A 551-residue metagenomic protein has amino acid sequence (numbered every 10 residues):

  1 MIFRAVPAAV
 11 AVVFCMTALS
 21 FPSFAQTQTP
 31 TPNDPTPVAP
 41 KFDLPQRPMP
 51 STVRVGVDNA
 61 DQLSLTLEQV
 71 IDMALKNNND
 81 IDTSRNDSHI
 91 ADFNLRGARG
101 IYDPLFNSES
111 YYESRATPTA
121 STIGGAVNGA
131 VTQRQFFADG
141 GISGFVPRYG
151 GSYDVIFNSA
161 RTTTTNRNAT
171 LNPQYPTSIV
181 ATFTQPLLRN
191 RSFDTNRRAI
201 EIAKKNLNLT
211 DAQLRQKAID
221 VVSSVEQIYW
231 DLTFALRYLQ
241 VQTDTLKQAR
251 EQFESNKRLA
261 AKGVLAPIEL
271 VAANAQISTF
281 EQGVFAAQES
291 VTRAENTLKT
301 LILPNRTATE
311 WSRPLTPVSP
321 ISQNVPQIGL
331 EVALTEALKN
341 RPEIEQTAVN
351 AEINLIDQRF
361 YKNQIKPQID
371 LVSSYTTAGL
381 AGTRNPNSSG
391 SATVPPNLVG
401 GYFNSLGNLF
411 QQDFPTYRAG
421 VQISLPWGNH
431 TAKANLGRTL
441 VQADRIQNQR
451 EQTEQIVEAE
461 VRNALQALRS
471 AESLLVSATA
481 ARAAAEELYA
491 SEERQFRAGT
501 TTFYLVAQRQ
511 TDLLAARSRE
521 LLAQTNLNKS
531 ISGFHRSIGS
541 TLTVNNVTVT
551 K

Functional and structural regions predicted by a protein language model:
I2-R4, F21-D34, A116, L298-T309 (+6 more regions): Acidic, low-complexity, intrinsically disordered peripheral segments
A9-S20: Bacterial N-terminal signal peptides
T27-F136, F183-R198, I202-K204, Y229 (+10 more regions): Bacterial Sec-pathway N-terminal export signals of envelope proteins
V55-Q62, E109-A181, T316-P326, R359 (+3 more regions): Small/polar, glycine/serine/threonine/aspartate-rich low-complexity segments that form flexible
A74, L188, L265, E269-N274 (+3 more regions): Amphipathic alpha-helical coiled-coil scaffold segments and their short linker/junction regions
D82-N86, R99-G100, P147-P176, R189-A212 (+8 more regions): Sec/SRP-type N-terminal targeting helices
A98, D211-V332, A467, A471 (+3 more regions): Periplasmic alpha-helical coiled-coil/stalk elements that build and connect Gram-negative outer-membrane
L105, Y111-T117, N158-T162, S224 (+6 more regions): Structural signature of outer-membrane beta-barrel domains
